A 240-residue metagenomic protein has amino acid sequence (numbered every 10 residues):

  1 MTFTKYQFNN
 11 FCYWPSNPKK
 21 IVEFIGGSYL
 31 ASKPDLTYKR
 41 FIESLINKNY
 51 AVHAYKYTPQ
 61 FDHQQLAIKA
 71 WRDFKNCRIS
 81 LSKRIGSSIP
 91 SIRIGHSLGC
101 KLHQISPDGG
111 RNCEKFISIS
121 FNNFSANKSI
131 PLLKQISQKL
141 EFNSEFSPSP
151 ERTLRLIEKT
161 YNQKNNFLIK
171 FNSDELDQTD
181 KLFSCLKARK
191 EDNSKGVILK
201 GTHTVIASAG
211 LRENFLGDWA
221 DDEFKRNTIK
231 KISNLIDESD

Functional and structural regions predicted by a protein language model:
F3-Q60: Short, surface-exposed "cap/lid" segments of acyl-processing enzymes
Y13-S16, K115, S125-N193: The feature captures the conserved acid-bearing segment of alpha/beta-hydrolase catalytic domains
F61-S88: Alpha/beta-hydrolase active-site loop
S82-L98, L102: Alpha/beta-hydrolase fold nucleophile elbow
S91-I92, K115-I117: Residue in the alpha/beta-hydrolase core beta-strand immediately N-terminal to the catalytic nucleophile
C100-R111, F116: Short glycine-enriched nucleophile-adjacent loop and the immediately C-terminal alpha-helix near the catalytic center
R189-F215: Catalytic histidine neighborhood in serine/cysteine hydrolases with alpha/beta-hydrolase-type architecture
S208-D240: Catalytic active-site module of serine/aspartate enzymes centered on a nucleophile-bearing elbow/loop
